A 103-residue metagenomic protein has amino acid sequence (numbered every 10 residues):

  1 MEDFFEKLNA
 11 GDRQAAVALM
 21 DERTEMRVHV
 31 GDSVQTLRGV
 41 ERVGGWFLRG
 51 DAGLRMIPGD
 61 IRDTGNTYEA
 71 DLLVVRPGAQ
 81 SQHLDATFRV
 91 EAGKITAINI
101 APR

Functional and structural regions predicted by a protein language model:
D3-F4: Generic hydrophobic alpha-helical segments
D12-R27: Short, well-ordered alpha-helical segments enriched in acidic and aromatic residues
M20, T64, E91-A92: Structural motif
E25-Q35: A short gly/proline-enriched turn/hairpin at secondary-structure junctions
M26, I61-D63, I100: Hydrophobic/anchoring residues in structured secondary elements
R38-S81, D85: Surface-exposed, charged secondary-structure patches
S81-R103: Short beta-strand edge/turn micro-motifs at domain boundaries
